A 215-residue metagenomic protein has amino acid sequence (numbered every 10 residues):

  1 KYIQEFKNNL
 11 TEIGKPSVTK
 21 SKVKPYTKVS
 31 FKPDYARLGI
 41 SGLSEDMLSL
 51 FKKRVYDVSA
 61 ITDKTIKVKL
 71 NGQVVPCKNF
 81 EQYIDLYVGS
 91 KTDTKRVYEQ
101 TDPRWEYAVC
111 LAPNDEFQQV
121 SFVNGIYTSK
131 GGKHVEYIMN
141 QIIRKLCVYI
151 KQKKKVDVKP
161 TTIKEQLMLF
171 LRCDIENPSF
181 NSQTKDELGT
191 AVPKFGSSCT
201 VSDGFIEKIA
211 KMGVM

Functional and structural regions predicted by a protein language model:
K1, K145-Y149, M215: Charged, low-complexity, helix-prone segments enriched in Lys/Glu/Asp/Gln
K1-L86: GHKL-type ATPase core
Y2-K22, E45-R54, S121-Y137, Q183-A210: Extended active-site and interfacial segments that coordinate phosphate-rich ligands in large catalytic machineries
K20-F31, I61-T65, A108-Q118, P193-M215: Short, compositionally biased low-complexity segments
V29, P160-M215: Extended, well-ordered alpha-helical scaffold/bundle regions in very large, multi-domain proteins
S49-D186: GHKL/Histidine-kinase-like ATPase module
